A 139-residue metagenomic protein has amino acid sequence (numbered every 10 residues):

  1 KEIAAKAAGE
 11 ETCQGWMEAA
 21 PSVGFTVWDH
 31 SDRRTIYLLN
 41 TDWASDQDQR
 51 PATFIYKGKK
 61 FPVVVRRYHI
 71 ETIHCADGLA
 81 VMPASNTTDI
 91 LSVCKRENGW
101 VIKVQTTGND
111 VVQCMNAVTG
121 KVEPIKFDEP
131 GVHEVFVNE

Functional and structural regions predicted by a protein language model:
K1-E139: Non-catalytic C-terminal accessory domains or segments of carbohydrate-active enzymes
